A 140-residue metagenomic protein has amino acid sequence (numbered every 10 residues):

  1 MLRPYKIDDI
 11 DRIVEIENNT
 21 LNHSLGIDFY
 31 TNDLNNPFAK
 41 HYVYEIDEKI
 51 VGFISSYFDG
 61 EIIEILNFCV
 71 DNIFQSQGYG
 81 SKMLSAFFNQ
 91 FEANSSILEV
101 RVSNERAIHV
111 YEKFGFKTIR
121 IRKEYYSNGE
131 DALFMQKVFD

Functional and structural regions predicted by a protein language model:
P4-I73, L84-Q90, V138-D140: Acetyl-CoA-dependent GNAT
I50, T118-I121: Residue-level detector of beta-propeller blades
V70, S76-N89, E105-K113: Conserved acetyl-CoA-binding loop-helix of GNAT-fold acetyltransferases
Q90-V102: Conserved GNAT acetyl-CoA-binding A-motif
R101-E105, E124-D140: C-terminal "cap" of GNAT-fold acetyltransferases
Y111, F116, M135: Conserved active-site tyrosine of GNAT-family acetyltransferases
